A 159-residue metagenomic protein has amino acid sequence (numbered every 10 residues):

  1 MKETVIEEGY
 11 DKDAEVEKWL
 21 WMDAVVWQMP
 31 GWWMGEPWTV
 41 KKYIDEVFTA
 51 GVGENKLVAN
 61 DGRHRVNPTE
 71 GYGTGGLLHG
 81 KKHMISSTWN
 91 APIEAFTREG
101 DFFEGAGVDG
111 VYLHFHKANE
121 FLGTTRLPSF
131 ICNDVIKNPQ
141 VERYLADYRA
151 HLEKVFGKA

Functional and structural regions predicted by a protein language model:
M1-T4: Aromatic- and Gly/Pro-rich amphipathic surface segment
E7-F115: Helix-loop-strand module that forms the ligand-binding subsite of alpha/beta enzymes
E94-A159: Glycine-rich phosphate/pyrophosphate-binding loop and the adjoining helix
